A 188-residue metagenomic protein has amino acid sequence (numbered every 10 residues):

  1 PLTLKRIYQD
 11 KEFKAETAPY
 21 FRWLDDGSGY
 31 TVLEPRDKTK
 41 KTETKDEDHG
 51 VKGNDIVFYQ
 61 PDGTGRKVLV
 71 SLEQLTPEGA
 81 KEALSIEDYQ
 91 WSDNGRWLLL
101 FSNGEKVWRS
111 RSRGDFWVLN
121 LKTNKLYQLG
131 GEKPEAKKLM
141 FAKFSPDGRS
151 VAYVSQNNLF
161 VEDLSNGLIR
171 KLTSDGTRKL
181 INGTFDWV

Functional and structural regions predicted by a protein language model:
P1-V188: Beta-propeller folds
